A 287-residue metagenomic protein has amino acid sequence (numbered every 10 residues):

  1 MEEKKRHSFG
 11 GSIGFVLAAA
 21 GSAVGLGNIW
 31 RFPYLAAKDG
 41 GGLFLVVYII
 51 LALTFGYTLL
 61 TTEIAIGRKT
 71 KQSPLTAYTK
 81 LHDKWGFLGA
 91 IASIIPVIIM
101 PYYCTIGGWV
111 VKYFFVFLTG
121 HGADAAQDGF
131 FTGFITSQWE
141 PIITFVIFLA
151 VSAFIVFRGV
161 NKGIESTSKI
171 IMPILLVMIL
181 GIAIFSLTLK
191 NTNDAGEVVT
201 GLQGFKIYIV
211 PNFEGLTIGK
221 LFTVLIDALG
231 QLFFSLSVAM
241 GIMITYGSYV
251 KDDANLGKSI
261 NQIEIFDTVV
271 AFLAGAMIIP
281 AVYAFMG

Functional and structural regions predicted by a protein language model:
M1-W30, L59-I64, R68-K80, G86-F87 (+1 more regions): Membrane-interface "cap" regions at the ends of multi-pass membrane proteins
E2-F9, K169-G287: Membrane-embedded translocation segments of transport machinery
E3-R6, L35-D39, K69-I91, C104-G163 (+1 more regions): Inter-helical loop and helix-membrane interface segments of multi-pass membrane transporters/permeases
S8-A19, F44-V47, K84-V97, I143-F148 (+3 more regions): Select transmembrane alpha-helical segments in multipass membrane proteins
G11-I49, I242-I244, K258-N261, I265-T268: Transmembrane helix-boundary motif of multi-pass solute transporters/channels
A36-T62, L88, E140-P141: Extracellular loop-to-transmembrane helix junctions
G41-Y48, D83-M100, E165-L176, G257-F272: Alpha-helical transmembrane segments and their helix-start/interface "positive-inside/aromatic belt" motifs in integral
Y48-G56, S93-L118, T144-R158, P173-L187 (+1 more regions): Hydrophobic core segments of alpha-helical transmembrane domains in multi-pass membrane transport and ion-translocation
